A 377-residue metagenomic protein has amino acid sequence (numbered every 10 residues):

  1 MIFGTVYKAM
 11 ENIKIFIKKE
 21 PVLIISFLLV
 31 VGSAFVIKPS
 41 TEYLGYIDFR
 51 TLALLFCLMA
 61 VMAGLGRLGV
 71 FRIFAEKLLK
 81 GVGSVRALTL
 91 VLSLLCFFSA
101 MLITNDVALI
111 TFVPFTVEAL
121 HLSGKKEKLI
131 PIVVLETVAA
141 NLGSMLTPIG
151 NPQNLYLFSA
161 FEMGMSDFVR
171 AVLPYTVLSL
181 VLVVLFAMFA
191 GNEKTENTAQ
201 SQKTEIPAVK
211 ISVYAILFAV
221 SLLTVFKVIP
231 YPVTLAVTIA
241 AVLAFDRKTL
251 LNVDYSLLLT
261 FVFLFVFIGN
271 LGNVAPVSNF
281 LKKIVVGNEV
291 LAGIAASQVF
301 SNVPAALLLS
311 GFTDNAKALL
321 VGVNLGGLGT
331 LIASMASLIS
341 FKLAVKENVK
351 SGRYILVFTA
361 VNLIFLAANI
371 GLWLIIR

Functional and structural regions predicted by a protein language model:
F3-G4, E11-E42, L52-G69, M188-N192 (+3 more regions): Structural signal for alpha-helical transmembrane segments and their membrane-water exit/capping regions in multi-pass
E11, E76, F189-A215, R247-L251: Flexible interhelical linker loops that connect adjacent transmembrane helices in multi-pass membrane transporters
I13-K19, T41-T51, M163-Y175, K203-A208 (+4 more regions): Interfacial loop-to-helix junctions that mark the boundaries of transmembrane helices in multi-pass membrane
Y46, L68, R72-K77, I216-D314: Transmembrane helical segments that form the transport core of multi-pass membrane transport proteins
D48-T51, K80-S93, L122-I132, A208-S212 (+2 more regions): Membrane-interfacial loop-to-helix junctions in multi-pass transporters
L94, F98-L142, L307-V321, V349-Y354: Hydrophobic transmembrane alpha-helices that form the pore/transport pathway of multi-pass ion and small-solute
G124-N192, E196-S201, F341-G371: Membrane-core helix-loop-helix motifs of multi-pass transport proteins
V169-L180, L291-R377: C-terminal transmembrane helix pair
